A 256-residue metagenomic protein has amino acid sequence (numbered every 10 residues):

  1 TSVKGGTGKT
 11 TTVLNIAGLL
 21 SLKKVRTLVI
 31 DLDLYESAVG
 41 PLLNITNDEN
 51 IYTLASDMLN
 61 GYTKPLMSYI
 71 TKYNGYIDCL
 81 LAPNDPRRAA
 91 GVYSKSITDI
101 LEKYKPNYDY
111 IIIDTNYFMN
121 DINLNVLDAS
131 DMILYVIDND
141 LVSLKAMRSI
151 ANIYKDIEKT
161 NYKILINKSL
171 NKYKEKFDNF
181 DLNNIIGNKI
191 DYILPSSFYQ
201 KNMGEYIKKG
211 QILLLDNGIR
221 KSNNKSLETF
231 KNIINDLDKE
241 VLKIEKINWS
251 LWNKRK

Functional and structural regions predicted by a protein language model:
T1-L28: Walker A (P-loop) phosphate-binding motif
L20-C79: Phosphate-binding loop that captures ATP/GTP phosphates
L34-Y35, N84-R87, L141, S169-K172 (+1 more regions): Conserved nucleotide-binding/hydrolysis micro-motifs of P-loop NTPases
M58-L124: Cytosolic-facing regulatory segments adjacent to core modules
L59, N152-I157, N161-Y162, I166 (+1 more regions): Acidic-aromatic/histidine active-site loop/patch
D99-P106, Y110, T115-I193: Conserved catalytic-core segment of NTP-binding enzymes
N183-L214: Beta-strand-loop-alpha "switch" segments that mediate conformational coupling across diverse proteins
G204-F230: C-terminal boundary of histidine-terminating zinc-finger modules
